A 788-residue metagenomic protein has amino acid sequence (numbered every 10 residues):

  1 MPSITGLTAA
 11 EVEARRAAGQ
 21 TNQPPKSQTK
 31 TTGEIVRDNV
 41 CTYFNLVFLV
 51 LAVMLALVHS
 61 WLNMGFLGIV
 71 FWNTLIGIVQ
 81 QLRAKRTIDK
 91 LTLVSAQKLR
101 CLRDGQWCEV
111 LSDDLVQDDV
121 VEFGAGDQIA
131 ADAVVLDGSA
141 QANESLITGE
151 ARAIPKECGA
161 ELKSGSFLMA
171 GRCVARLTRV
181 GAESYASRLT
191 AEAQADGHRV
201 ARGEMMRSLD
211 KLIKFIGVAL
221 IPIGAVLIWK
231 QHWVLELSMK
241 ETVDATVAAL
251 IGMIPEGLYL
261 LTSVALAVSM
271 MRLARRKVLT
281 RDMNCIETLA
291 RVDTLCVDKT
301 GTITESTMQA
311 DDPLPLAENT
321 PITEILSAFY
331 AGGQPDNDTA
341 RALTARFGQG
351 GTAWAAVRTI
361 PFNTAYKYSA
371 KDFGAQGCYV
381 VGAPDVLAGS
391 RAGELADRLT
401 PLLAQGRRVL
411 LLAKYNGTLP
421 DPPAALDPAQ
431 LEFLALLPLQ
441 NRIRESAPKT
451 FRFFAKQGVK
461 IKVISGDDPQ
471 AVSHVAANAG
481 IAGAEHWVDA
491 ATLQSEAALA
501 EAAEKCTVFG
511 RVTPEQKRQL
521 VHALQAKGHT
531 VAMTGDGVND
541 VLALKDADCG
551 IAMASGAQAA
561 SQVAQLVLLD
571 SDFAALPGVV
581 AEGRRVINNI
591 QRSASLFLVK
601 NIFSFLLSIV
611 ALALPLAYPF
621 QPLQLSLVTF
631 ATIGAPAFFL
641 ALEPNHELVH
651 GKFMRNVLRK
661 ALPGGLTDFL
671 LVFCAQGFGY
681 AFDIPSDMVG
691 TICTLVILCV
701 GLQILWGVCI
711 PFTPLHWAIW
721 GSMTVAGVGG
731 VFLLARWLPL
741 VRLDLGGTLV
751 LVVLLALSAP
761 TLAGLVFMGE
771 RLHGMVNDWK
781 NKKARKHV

Functional and structural regions predicted by a protein language model:
P2-G6, A10, R16-K26, T74-L75 (+3 more regions): Actuator/coupling domain of P-type ATPases
T21-C101, W107, K211, F215 (+2 more regions): Transmembrane helix-loop-helix hairpins at the membrane interface
L46-G68, V218-I254, M271-K277, I602-P622 (+2 more regions): Helix-interface capping motifs at the ends of transmembrane segments in multi-pass membrane proteins
G65, A96-D210, L493-A503, T507 (+1 more regions): Cytosolic catalytic regions of P-type ion-transporting ATPases
T92-E109, V116, V278-V297: Membrane-cytosol interface motif
L227, L266, G483-A532, A547 (+2 more regions): Membrane-embedded transport module
R291-E432, L439, R452-F453, I461-S473 (+4 more regions): Cytosolic catalytic regions of ATP/NTP-dependent phosphoryl-transfer enzymes
